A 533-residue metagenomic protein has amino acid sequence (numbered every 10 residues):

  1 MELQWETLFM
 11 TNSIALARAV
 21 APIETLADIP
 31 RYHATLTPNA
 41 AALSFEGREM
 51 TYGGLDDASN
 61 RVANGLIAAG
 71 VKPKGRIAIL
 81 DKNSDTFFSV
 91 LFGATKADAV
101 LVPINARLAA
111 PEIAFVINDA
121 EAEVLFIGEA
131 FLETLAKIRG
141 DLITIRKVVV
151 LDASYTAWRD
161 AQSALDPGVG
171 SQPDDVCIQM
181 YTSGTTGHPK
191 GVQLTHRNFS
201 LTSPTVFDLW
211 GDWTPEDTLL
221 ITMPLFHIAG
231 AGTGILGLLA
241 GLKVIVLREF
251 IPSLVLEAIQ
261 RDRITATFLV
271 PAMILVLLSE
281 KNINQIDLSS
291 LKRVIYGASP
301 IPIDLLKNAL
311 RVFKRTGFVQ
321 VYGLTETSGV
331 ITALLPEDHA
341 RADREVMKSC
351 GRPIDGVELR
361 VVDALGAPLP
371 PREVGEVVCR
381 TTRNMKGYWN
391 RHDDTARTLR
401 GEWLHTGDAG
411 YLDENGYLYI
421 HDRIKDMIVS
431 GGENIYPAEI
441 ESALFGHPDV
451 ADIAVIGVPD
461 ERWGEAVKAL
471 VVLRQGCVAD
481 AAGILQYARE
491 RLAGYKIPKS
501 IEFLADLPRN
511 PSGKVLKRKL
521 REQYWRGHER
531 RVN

Functional and structural regions predicted by a protein language model:
P38-N39, S163-Y181, H188, D212-T218 (+2 more regions): Conserved pre-ATP/AMP-binding loop-to-beta segment of ANL
G47, V124, L132-P173, E280: ANL superfamily adenylate-forming
R48-M50, A63-P111, N434: Conserved AMP-binding/adenylate-forming
T51-G54, C177-L201: Conserved AMP-binding A3 loop
F87, L108, L125-I127, T267 (+7 more regions): AMP-binding/adenylate-forming catalytic core of the ANL superfamily
S200-T218, F226-A266, E280-K281: Conserved AMP-binding/adenylation subdomain of ANL enzymes
L239, I264-L269, L278-E345, E358 (+1 more regions): Gly/Ser/Thr-rich phosphate-binding loop
E358-V378, E414-N415, C477-A481, L516: Conserved beta-loop-beta connector loops within the AMP-binding
